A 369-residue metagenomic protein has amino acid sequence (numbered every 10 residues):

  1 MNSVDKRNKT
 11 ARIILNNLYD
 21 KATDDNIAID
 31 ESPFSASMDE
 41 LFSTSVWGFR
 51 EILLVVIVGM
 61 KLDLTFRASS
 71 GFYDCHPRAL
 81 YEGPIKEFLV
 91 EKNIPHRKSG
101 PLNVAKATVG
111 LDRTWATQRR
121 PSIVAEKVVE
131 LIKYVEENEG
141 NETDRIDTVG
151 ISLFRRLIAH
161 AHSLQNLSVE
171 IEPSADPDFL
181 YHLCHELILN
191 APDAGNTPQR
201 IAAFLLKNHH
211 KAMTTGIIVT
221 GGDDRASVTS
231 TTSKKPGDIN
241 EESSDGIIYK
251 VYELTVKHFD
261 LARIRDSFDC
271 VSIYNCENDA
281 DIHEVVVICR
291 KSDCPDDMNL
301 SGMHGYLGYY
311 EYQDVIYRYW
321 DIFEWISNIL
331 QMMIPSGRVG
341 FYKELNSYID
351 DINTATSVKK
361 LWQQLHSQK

Functional and structural regions predicted by a protein language model:
M1-K133, H304: Terminal, charged accessory segments of proteins
N2-D5, D74-L80, H96-V104, I146-H162 (+1 more regions): Short charge-dense sequence patches
N2-T44, Y134-R200, Q368-K369: Interdomain/boundary linker segments immediately adjacent to catalytic/signaling cores
N16-N17, K21-A22, K86-R97, E136-S152 (+2 more regions): Charged, low-complexity, helix/coiled-coil-prone segments
H76, I158, D176, D260-I264: A diffuse structural propensity rather than consistent per-protein peaks
T114-P121, I188-N196, K257: Short, charged/polar micro-motifs that form catalytic or ligand-binding hotspots
K127-E130, F179-C184, V251: Glycine-rich, often proline-containing surface loops adjacent to acidic residues and nearby aromatics that form
R200, L205-K369: Catalytic core segments in nucleotide and nucleic-acid processing enzymes
